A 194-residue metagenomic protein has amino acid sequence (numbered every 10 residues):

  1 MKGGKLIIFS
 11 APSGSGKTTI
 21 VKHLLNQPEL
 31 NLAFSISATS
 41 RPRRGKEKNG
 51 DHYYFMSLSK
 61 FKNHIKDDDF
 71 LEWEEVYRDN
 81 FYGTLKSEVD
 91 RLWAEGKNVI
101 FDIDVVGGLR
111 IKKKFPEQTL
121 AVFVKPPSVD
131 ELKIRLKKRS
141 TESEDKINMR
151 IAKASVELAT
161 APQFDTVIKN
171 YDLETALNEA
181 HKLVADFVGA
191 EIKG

Functional and structural regions predicted by a protein language model:
K2-I7: Pre-Walker A (Motif I) flank of P-loop NTPase domains
S10-P12: P-loop (Walker A) phosphate-binding loop of NTP-binding proteins
S15: ATP-binding Walker
T18: Walker A/P-loop
N26-F34: Post-Walker A helix-loop "phosphate-sensing" segment adjacent to the P-loop in P-loop NTPases
S37-V99, V106-L109: ATP-dependent small-molecule kinase phosphotransfer cores that center on conserved nucleotide phosphate-binding segments
V99-D104, K114-K138: Conserved phosphate-donor/acceptor-positioning beta-strand/loop module used by diverse small-molecule
I134, K138-E142, V156-G194: NTP-dependent small-molecule kinase module
